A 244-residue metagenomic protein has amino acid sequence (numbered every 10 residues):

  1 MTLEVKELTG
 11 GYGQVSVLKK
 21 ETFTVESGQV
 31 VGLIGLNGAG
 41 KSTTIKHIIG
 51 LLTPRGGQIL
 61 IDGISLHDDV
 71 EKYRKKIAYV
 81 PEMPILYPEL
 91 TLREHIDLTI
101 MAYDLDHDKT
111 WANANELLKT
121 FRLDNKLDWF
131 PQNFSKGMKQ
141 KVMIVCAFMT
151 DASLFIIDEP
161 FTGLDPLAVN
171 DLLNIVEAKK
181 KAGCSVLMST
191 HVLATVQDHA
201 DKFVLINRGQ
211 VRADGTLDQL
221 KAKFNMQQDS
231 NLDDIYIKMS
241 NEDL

Functional and structural regions predicted by a protein language model:
I49: Helix-to-loop junction immediately C-terminal to a conserved catalytic motif
G57-D68, K72-Y73: Conserved ABC transporter NBD signature motif
D97, M101, D108-K126: Conserved ABC ATPase "signature" region
F130-G137: Conserved ABC ATPase signature
F155-E159: Catalytic Walker B motif of ABC-type/P-loop ATPase nucleotide-binding domains
D214-G215: ABC ATPase "signature
